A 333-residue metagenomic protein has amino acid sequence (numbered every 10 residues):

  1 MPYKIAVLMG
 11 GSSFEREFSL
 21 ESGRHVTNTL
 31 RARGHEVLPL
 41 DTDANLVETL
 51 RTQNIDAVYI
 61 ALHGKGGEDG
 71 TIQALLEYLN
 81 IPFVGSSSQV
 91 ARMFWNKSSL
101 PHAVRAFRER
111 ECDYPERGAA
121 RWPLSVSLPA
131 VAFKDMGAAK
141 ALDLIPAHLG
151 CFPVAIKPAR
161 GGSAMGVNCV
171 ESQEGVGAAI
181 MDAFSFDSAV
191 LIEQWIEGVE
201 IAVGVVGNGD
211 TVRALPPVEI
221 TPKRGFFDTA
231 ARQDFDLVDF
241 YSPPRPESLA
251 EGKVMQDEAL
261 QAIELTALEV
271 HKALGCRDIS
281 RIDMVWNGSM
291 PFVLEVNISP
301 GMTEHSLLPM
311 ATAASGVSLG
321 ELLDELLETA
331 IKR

Functional and structural regions predicted by a protein language model:
M1-H102, P129-K140, E325, T329 (+1 more regions): ATP-binding N-terminal substructure of ATP-dependent carboxylate-amine bond-forming enzymes
M1-M9, L50-T52, M93-G198: Active-site nucleotide/adenylate-binding loops and adjacent lid/helix of ATP-dependent enzymes
Y3, G252-R333: ATP-dependent carboxylate activation and anion-phosphoryl transfer catalytic cores that bind Mg-ATP to form
V37, P82-F83, W122, V154 (+1 more regions): Hydrophobic beta-strand scaffold residues
L38-D43, V190, Q194, I201-A202 (+1 more regions): A short glycine-rich, hydrophobically flanked beta-strand micro-motif that places a catalytic Asp/Glu for divalent metal
R105, L128, V167-S172, V205-N208 (+3 more regions): Short beta-strand-to-turn element immediately C-terminal to the catalytic PLP-Schiff-base lysine in fold type I
N168-E258, A262-L265, F292: Phosphate-binding site of ATP-dependent enzymes
